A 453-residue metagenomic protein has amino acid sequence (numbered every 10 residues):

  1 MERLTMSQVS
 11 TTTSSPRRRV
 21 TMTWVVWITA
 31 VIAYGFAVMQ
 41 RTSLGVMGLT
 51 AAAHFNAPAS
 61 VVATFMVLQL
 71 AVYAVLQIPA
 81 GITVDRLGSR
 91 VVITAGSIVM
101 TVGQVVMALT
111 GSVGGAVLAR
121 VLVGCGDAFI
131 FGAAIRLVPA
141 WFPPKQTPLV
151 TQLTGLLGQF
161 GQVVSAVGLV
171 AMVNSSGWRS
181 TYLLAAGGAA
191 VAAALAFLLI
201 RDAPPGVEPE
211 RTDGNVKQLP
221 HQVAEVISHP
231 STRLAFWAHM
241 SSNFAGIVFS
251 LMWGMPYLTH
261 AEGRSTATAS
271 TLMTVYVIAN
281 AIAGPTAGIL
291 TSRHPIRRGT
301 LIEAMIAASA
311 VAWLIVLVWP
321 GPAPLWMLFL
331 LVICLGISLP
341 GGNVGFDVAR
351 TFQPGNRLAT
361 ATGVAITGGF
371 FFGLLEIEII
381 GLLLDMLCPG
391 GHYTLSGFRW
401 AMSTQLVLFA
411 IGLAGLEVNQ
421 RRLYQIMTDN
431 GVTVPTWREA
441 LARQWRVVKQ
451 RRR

Functional and structural regions predicted by a protein language model:
T12-R19, A203-F236, V434-Q450: Juxtamembrane intracellular "pre-TM" segments in multi-pass secondary transporters
L44-G45, P230-A287, L374-G381: Extracytoplasmic gate region of multi-pass secondary transporters
N56, G88, L109-G115, P143 (+2 more regions): Helix-breaking motifs and short loop linkers at transmembrane-helix boundaries and internal kinks in secondary membrane
V75-G114: Conserved MFS/SLC helix-loop-helix module at the cytosolic interface between two early adjacent transmembrane helices
L76-G88, G284-R297: Helix-to-loop junctions at the C-terminal end of transmembrane segments in multipass secondary transporters
R86-G96, S292-A307: Cytoplasmic membrane-interface "Motif A"-like loop-to-helix N-cap segments of 12-TM Major Facilitator Superfamily
A119-G158: Cytoplasmic helix-loop-helix junction between adjacent transmembrane helices in 12-TM secondary transporters
L153-P204: Helix-loop-helix hairpin linking two adjacent transmembrane segments in secondary transporters
